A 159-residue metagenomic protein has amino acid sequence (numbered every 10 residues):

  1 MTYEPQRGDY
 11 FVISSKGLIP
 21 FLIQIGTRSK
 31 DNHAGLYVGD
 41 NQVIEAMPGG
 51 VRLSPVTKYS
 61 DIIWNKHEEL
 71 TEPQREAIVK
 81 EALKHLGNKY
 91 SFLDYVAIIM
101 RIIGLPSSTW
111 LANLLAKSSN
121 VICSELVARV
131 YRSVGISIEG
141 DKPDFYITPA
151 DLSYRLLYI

Functional and structural regions predicted by a protein language model:
M1-I159: Cysteine-nucleophile amide-bond enzymes
